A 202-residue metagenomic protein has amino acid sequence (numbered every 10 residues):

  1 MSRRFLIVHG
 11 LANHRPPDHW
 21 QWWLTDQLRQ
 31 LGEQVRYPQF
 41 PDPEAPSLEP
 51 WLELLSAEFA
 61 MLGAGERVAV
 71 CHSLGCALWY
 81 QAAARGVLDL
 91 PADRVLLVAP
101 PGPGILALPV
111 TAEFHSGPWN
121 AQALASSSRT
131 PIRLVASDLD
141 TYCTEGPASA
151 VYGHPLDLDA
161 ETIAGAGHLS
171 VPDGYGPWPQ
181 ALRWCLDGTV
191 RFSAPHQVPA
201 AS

Functional and structural regions predicted by a protein language model:
S2-G65, A194: Active-site catalytic motif of lipid deacylating hydrolases and related acyltransferases
G10-L11, F40-P43, V95-I105: Active-site nucleophile loop of the alpha/beta-hydrolase fold
P46-S47, A166-P177: Catalytic histidine-centered segment of alpha/beta-hydrolase-like enzymes
L62, G174-S202: Catalytic active-site module of serine/aspartate enzymes centered on a nucleophile-bearing elbow/loop
V68-V70, V95: Conserved alpha/beta-hydrolase fold motif
V70-W79: Gly/Ala-rich beta-loop-alpha elbow adjacent to hydrolase catalytic centers
S127-R129, R133-S137: Short beta-strand/loop motif that positions the catalytic acidic residue of the alpha/beta-hydrolase fold
T141-P147: Conserved alpha/beta-hydrolase "acid-adjacent" motif
